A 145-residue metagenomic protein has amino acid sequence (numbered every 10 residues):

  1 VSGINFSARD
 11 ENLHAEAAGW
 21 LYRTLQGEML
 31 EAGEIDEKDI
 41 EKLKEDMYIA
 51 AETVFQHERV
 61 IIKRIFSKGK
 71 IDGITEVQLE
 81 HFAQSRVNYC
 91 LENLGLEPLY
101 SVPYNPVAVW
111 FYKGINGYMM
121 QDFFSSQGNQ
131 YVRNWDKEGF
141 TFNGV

Functional and structural regions predicted by a protein language model:
V1: Helix-loop segments that flank and shape redox-cofactor active sites
I4: Loop-rich catalytic cores of soluble enzymes, especially ATP-dependent carboxylate-amine ligases and other
S7-A18, Y22, V54: Alpha-helical transition-metal enzyme core signature, strongest for iron centers
A15, L21, L25, M29-K38: Catalytic or ion-translocation cores adjacent to nucleophile or general acid/base/metal-coordination motifs in diverse
L30-V145: Extended, helix-rich structural scaffolds rather than catalytic motifs
